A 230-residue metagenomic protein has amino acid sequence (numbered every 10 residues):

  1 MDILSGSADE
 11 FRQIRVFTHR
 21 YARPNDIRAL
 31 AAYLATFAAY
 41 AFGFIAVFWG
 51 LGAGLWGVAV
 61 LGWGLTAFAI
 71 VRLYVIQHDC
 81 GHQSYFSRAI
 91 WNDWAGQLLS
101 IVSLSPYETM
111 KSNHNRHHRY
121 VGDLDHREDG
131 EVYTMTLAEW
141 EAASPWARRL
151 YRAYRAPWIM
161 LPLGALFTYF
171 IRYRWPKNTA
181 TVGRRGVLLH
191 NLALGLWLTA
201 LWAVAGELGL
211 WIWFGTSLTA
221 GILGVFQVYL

Functional and structural regions predicted by a protein language model:
M1-A69, I101-G215: Non-catalytic, topology-defining segments of multipass membrane proteins
A32, Y74, W140, Q227-V228: Residue-level signal for helical boundary/lining positions with a hydrophobic bias
L65-V71, L218-F226: Alpha-helical transmembrane segments and their membrane-interface exit regions
I70-A89, M110-G122, L230: Acidic (Asp/Glu-rich) catalytic motifs at the cytosolic membrane interface
A89-L99: Membrane-cytosol interface motif
M160, V225-L230: Transmembrane alpha-helix/helix-exit interface in multi-pass inner-membrane proteins
F214-S217, L230: Active-site proximal loops enriched in glycine and acidic residues that flank catalytic Cys/His/Asp and coordinate
